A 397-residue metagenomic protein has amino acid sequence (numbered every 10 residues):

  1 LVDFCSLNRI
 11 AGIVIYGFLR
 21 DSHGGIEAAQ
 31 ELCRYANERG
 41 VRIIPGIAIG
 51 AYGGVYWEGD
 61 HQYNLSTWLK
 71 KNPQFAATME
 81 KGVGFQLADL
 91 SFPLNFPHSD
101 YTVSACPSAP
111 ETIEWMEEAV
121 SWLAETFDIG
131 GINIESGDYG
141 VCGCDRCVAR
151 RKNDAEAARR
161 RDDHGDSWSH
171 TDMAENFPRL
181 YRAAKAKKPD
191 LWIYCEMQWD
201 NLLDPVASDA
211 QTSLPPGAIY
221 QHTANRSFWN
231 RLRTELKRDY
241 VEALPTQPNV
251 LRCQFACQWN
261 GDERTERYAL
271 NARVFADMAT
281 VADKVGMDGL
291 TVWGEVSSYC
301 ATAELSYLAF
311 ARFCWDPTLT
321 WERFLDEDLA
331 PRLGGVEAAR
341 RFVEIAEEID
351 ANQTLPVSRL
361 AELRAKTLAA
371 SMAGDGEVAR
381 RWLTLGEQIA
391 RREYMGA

Functional and structural regions predicted by a protein language model:
L1, A11, F18, S22-E80 (+3 more regions): Catalytic-core regions of glycoside hydrolase
I15-Y16, A397: Acidic/histidine-rich, surface-exposed loop or edge segments in extracytoplasmic proteins
K81-V103, P107: Active-site-proximal, glycine-rich beta->alpha crossover segments in alpha/beta enzymes that shape flexible
T280, K284-G286, L308-A397: Catalytic domains of carbohydrate-active enzymes that cleave complex glycans
